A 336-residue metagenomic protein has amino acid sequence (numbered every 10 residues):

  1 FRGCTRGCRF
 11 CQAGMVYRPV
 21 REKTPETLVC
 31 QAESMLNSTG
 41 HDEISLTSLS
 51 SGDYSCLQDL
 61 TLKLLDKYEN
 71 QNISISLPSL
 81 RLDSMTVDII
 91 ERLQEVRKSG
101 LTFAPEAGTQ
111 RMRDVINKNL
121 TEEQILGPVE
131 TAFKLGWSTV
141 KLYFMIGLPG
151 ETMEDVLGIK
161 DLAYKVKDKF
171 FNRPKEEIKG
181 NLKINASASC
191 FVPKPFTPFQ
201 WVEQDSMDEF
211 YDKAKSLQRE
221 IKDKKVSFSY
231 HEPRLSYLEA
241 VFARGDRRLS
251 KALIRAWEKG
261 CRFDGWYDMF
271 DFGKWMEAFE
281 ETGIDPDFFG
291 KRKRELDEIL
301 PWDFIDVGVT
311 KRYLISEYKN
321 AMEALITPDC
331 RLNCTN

Functional and structural regions predicted by a protein language model:
F1-E26, D329-N336: Canonical Radical SAM [4Fe-4S] cluster-binding loop centered on the CxxxCxxC motif and its immediate flanking residues
F1-R9, L36, L77-P78, C190-V192: N-terminal pre-triad scaffold of radical SAM enzymes
C4, C8, L28, L77 (+4 more regions): Conserved, mostly hydrophobic/aromatic
R6, S55, M85-I89, R111-I116 (+4 more regions): Flexible glycine/acidic-rich beta-alpha junction loops that bind and position SAM and/or redox cofactors in anaerobic
R9-P19, H41-S50, G108-I116, V140-P149 (+4 more regions): Glycine- and acidic
K23-E33, N37, S316, N320-M322: Ferredoxin-type iron-sulfur electron-transfer modules in oxidoreductases and energy-metabolism complexes
S34-K183, P193: Conserved SAM/AdoMet-binding glycine-rich loop
K222-N336: Radical SAM enzyme core and accessory elements
